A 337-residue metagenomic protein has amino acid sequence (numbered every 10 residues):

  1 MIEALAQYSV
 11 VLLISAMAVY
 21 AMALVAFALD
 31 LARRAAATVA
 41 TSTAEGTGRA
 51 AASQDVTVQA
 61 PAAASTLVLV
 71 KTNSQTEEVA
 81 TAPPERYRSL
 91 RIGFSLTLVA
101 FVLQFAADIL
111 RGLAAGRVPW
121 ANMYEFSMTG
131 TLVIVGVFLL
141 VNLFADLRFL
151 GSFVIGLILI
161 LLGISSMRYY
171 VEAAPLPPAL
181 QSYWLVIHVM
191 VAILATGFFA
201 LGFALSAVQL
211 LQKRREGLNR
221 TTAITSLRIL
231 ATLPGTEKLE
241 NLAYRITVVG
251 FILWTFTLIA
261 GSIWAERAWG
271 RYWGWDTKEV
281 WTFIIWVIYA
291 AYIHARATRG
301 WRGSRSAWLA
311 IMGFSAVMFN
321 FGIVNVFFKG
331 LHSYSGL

Functional and structural regions predicted by a protein language model:
M1-G270, G274-L337: Polytopic transmembrane helical bundles with strong interfacial aromatic enrichment
